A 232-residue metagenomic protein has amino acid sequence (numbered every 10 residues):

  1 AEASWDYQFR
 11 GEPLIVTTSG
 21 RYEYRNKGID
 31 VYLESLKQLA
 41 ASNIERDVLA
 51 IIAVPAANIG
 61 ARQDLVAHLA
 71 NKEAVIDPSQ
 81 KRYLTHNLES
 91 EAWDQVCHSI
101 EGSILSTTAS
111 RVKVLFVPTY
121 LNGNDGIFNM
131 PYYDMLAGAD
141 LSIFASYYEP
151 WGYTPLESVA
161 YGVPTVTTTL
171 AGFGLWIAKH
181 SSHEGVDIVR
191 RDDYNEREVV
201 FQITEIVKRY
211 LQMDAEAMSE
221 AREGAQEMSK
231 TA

Functional and structural regions predicted by a protein language model:
A1-Y133, A215: Conserved catalytic-core segment of nucleotide-activated headgroup transferases in glycan assembly
E12-G20, V117-I127, A139, I188-D192 (+2 more regions): Short glycine/proline-rich turn/loop motifs
P13-V16, D47-I51, K113-V114, D140-S142 (+3 more regions): Beta-sheet entry/capping signal
T18-N26, N129, F144-Y148, D193 (+1 more regions): Short, charged/polar micro-motifs that form catalytic or ligand-binding hotspots
E34-A41, A137, K208, Q212 (+1 more regions): Surface-exposed alpha-helical segments enriched in charged/polar residues
A40-N43, I143, S181: Alpha-helix capping/termination and helix-coil
Y133-P150: Acidic donor-binding loop of glycosyltransferase active sites
A145-T231: Catalytic binding pocket for nucleotide-activated donors in carbohydrate/polymer assembly enzymes
